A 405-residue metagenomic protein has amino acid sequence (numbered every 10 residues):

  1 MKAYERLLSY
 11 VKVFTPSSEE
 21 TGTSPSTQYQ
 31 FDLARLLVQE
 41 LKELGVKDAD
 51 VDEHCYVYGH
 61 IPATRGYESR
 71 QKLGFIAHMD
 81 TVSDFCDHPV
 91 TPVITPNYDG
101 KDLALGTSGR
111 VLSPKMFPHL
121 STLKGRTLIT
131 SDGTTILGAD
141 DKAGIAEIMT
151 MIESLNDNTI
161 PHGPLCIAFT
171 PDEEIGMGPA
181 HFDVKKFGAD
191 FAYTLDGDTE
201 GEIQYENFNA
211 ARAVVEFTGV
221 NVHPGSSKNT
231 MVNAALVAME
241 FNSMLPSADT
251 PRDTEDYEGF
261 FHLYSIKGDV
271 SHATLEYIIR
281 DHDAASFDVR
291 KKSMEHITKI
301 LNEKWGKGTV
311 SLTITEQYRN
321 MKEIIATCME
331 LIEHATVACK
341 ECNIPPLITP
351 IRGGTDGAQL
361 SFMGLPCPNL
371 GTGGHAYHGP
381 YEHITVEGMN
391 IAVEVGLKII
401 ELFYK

Functional and structural regions predicted by a protein language model:
K2-Q28, I129-T130, Y318, H378-G379: N-terminal capping segment at the start of a domain
G22-R70, G74-I76, D80: A non-catalytic alpha/beta surface segment that caps or lines the substrate-entry region of metallo-dependent hydrolase
Q28, T135-A146, K228-L236, H383-N390: Short, conserved micro-motifs enriched in small and acidic residues
Y67-P161, F169, I391: Active-site metal-coordination/substrate-binding segment of hydrolases, especially metallo-dependent peptidases
L112, R126-A139, P171-E295, K299 (+2 more regions): Midchain, well-structured core segments that form catalytic/ion-binding scaffolds
E153-C166, S247-T254, K405: Phosphate-handling active-site elements
A235-K405: Metal-dependent amide/peptide-bond hydrolase catalytic core, centered on the "pita-bread" metallohydrolase fold
